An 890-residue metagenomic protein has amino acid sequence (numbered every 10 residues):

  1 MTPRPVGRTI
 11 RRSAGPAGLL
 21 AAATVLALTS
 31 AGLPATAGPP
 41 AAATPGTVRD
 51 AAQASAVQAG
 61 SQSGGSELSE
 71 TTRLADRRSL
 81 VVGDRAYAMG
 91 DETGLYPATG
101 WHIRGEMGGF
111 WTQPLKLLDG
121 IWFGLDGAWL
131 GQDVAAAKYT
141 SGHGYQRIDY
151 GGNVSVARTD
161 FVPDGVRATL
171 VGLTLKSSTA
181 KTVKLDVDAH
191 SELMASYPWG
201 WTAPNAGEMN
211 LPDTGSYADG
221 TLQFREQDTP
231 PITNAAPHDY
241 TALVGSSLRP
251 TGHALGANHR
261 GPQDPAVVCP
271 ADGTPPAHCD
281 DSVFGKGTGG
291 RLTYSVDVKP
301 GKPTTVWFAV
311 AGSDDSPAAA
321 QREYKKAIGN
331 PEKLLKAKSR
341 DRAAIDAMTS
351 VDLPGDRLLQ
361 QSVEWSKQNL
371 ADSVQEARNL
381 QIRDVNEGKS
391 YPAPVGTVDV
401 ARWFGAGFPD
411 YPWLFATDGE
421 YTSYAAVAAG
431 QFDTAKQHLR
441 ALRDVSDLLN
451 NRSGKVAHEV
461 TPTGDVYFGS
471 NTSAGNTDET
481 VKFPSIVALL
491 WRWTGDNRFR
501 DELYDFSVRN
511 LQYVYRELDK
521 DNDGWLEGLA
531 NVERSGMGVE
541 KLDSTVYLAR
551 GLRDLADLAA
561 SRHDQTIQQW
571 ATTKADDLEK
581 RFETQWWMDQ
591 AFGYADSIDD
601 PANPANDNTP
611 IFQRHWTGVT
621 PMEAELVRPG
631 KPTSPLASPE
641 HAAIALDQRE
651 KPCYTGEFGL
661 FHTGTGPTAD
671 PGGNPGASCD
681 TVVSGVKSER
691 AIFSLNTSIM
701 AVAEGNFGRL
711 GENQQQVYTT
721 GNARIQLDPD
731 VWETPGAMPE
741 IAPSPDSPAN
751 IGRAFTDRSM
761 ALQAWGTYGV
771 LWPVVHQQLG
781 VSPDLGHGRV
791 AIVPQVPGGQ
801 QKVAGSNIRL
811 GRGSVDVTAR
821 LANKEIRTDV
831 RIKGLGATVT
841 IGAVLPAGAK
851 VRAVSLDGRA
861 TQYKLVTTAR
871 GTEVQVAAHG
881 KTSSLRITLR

Functional and structural regions predicted by a protein language model:
M1-T44: Secretory targeting and sorting signals
V48-Y150, Q223-C269, D341-G355, S362 (+1 more regions): An extended acidic
S55-S63, R147, G152-P265, G290-L292 (+3 more regions): Polysaccharide-binding surfaces and accessory modules of carbohydrate-active proteins
A59, S63-G65, T71, I328-A406: An acidic-aromatic substrate-binding cleft motif
L117, G124-T159, I699, N706-R890: Non-catalytic C-terminal accessory modules of carbohydrate-active enzymes
V134-A137, L173, K181-L185, S295-A319 (+1 more regions): Short Pro-Gly-centered flexible turn/kink motifs
A235-R260, P354-Y391, A429, H438-A457 (+7 more regions): Active-site acid/base region of carbohydrate-active enzymes
P412-A425, A429-K436, R440-D444, D501 (+9 more regions): Active-site core of glycosidic bond-cleaving carbohydrate-active enzymes
